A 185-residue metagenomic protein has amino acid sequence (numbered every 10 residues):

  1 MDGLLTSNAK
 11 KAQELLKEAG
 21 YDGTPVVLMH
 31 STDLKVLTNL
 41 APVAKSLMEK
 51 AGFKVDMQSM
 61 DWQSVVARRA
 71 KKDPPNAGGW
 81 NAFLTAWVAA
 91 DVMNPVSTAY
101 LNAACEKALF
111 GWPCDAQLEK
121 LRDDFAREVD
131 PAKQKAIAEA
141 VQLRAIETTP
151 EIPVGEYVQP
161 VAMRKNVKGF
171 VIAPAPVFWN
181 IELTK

Functional and structural regions predicted by a protein language model:
M1-K10, K71-N76, S97-R127, E156-K185: Short, solvent-exposed loop/beta-turn-alpha elements that line the ligand-binding surface or hinge of extracytoplasmic
M1-L15, L34-N39: Structural transition elements
A9, Q13-T24, V65-G78: Accessory recognition modules or surfaces
K10, T38-A51: Short, polar/charged alpha-helical segment
A19-K35, N76-A86, V129-K165: Bilobed periplasmic-binding protein-like "clamshell/Venus-flytrap" ligand-binding domains
L28, M48, R69, A99 (+3 more regions): Hydrophobic, well-ordered secondary-structure elements that form the walls of internal hydrophobic environments
V36-N39, A67-R68, V92-P95, M163-K165: Extracytoplasmic/secreted cell-surface and envelope-processing proteins
L47-N102, I137-A138: Periplasmic binding protein-like
